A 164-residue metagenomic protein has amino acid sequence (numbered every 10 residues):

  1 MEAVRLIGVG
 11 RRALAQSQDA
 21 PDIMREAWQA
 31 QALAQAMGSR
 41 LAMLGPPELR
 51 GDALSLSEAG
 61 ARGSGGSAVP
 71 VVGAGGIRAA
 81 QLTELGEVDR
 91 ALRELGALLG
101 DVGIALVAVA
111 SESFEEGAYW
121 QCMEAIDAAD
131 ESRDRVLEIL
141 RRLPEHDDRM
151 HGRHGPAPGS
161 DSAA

Functional and structural regions predicted by a protein language model:
M1-L49: Leu/Val/Ala/Ile-rich N-terminal alpha-helices, chiefly Sec-type signal peptides and the beginnings
V9-Q18, A79-R90: Short, charged, low-complexity loops and linkers
L14, G60-S64, D147: Short, flexible helical or helix-coil boundary motifs
D19, I23, G45, L49 (+2 more regions): Residue-level recognition of alpha-helical structural elements
D22-A36, S55, A59-R62, E94-I104 (+3 more regions): Charged, amphipathic alpha-helical oligomerization/scaffolding segments
A42-R78: Alpha-helical segments in soluble extracytoplasmic regions
A74-E87, A108-G117: Short, charged/polar, low-complexity loop and linker segments that flank or interrupt alpha-helical bundles
D101, A105-A164: Preference for long, well-ordered alpha-helical segments
